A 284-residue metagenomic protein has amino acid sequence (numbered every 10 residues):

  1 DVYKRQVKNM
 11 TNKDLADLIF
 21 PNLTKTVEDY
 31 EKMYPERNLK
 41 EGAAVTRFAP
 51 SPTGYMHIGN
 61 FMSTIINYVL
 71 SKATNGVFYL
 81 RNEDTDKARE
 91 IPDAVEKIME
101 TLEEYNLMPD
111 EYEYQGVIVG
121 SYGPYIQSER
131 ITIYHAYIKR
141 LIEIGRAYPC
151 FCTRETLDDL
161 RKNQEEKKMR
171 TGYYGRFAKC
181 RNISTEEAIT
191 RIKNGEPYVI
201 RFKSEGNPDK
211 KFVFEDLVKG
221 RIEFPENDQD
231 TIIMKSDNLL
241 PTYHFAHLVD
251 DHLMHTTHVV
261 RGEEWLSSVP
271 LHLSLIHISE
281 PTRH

Functional and structural regions predicted by a protein language model:
V2: Active-site loops and adjacent core secondary-structure elements that bind or stabilize anionic groups
K8-E166, D237, S267-S279, R283: N-terminal Rossmann-like or analogous alpha/beta NTP/dinucleotide-binding catalytic cores that position adenine
R140-S279, R283: Active-site cores that bind ATP or allylic diphosphates and position pyrophosphate for catalysis
